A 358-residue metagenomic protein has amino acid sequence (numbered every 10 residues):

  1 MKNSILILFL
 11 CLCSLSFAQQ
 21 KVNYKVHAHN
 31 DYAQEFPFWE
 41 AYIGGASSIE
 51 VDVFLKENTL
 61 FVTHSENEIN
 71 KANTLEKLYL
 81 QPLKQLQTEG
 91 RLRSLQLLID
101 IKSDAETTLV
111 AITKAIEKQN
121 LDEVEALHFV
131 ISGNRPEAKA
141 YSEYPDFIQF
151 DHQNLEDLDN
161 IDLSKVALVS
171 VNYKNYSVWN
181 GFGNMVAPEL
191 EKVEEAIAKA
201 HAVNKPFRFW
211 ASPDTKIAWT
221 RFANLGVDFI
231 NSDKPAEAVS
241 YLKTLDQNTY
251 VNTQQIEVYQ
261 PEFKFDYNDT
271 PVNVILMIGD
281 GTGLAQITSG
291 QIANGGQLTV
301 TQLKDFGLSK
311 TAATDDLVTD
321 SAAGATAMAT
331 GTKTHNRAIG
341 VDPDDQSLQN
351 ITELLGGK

Functional and structural regions predicted by a protein language model:
M1-V22: Bacterial Sec-dependent N-terminal signal peptides
K2-S4, F17, D122-A126, K358: Short secondary-structure capping/junction motifs at helix and strand boundaries
N3-S4, N180-P188, T314-V318: Short acidic/polar alpha-helix capping motifs at helix-coil junctions
L10, V53-L55, E66, S103 (+3 more regions): Short glycine-rich, polar/acidic loop-and-turn segments at beta strand-coil junctions
L12-C13, V62, G290: Alpha-helical transmembrane segments and their juxtamembrane interfaces
Q19-F263, T270-N273, A285-I287: Phosphate-group recognition and catalysis centered on beta-loop-alpha active-site segments
N252-K358: N-terminal catalytic scaffold of extracellular/periplasmic and nuclease hydrolases that process anionic headgroups
